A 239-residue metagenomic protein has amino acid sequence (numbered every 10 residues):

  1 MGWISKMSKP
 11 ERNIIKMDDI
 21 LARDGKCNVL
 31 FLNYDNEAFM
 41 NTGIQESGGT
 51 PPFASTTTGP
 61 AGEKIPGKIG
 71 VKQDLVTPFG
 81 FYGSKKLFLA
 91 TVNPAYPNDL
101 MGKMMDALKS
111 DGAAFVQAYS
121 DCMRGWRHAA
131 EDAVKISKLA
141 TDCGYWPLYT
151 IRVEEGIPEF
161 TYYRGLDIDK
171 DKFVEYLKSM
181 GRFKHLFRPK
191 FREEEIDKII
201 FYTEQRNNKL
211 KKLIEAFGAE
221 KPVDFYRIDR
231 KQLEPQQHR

Functional and structural regions predicted by a protein language model:
M1-E46, A95-G102, A107: Thiamine diphosphate
I15-D19, E46-P51, A130-K135: Short secondary-structure boundary/capping segments
C27, K85, D142-W146: Structural alpha-beta junctions
C27-L32, E37, T77, K86-A90 (+1 more regions): Structural motif
G48-S110: Conserved thiamine diphosphate
N93-A130, V134-I136: ATP/pyrophosphate-binding catalytic subdomain of soluble kinases
S120-R239: Flexible, low-complexity linker and terminal segments
